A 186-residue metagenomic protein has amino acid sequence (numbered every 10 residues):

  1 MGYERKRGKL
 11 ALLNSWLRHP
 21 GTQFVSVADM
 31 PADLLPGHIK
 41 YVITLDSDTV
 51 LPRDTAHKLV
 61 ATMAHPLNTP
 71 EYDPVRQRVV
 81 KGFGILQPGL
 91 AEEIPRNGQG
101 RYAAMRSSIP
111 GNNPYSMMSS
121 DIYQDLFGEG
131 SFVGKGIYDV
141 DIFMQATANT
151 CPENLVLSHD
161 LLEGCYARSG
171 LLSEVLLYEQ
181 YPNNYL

Functional and structural regions predicted by a protein language model:
M1-L186: Internal catalytic domains of large membrane-associated glycosyltransferases
